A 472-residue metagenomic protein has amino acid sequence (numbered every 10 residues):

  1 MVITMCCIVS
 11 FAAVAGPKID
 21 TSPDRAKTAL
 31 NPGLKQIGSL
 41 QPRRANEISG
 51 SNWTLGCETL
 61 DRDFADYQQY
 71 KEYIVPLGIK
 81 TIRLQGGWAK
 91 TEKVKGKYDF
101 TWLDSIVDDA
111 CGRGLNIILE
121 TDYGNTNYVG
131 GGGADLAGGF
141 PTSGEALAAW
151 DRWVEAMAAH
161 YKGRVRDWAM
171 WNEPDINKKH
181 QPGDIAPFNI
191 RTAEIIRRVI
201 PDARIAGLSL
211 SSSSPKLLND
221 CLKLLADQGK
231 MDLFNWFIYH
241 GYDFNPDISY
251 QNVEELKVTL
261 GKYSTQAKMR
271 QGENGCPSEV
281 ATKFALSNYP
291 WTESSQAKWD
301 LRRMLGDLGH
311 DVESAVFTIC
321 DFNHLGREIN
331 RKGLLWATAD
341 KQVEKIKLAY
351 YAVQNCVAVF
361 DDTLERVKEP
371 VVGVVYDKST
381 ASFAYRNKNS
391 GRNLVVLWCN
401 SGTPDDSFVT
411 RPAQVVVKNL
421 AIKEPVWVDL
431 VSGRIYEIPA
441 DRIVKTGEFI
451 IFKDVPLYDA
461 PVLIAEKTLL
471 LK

Functional and structural regions predicted by a protein language model:
V2-S10: Bacterial N-terminal signal peptides
A12-E72, P76-L77, K472: Mature N-terminal, pre-catalytic/accessory segment of carbohydrate-active enzymes
L77-N235, G241-F244: Substrate-binding cleft and catalytic face of glycoside hydrolase catalytic domains, especially the flexible beta-alpha
P182-G306, H310-S314: Noncatalytic carbohydrate-binding groove/subsite architecture in carbohydrate-active enzymes
C276-F360, V367-D377: Aromatic/acidic polysaccharide-binding cleft in carbohydrate-active enzymes
G373-A421: Carbohydrate-binding surface patches
V416-I435: Solvent-exposed beta-hairpin/edge-strand motifs
E437-K472: C-terminal beta-strand-rich structural cap/linker in extracellular carbohydrate-active enzymes
